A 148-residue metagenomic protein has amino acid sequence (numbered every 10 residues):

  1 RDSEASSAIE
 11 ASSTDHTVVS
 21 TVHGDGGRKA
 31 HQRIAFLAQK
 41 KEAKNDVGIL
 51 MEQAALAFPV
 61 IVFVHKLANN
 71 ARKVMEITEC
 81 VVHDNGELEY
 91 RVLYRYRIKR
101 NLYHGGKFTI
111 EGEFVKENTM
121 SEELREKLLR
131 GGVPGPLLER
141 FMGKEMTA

Functional and structural regions predicted by a protein language model:
R1-A57, A68, M75-E79: Conserved P-loop NTPase nucleotide-binding/switch module
I61-F63: Short, well-ordered beta-strand core segments
K73-A148: NTP-binding/hydrolysis catalytic cores, primarily Walker-type P-loop NTPases
